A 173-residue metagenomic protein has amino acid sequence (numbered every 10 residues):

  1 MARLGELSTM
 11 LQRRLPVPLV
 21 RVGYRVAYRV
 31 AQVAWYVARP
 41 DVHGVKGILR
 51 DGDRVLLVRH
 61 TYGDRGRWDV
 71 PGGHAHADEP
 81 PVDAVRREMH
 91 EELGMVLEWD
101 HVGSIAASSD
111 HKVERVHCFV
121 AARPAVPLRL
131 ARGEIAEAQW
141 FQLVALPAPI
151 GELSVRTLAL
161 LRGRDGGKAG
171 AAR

Functional and structural regions predicted by a protein language model:
A2-K46: Acidic, metal-coordinating catalytic segment for phosphate/diphosphate chemistry, firing primarily on the Nudix
H43-V45, D53, E114-H117, A136: Change "...and in nucleic-acid phosphodiester-cleaving endonucleases..." to "...and in nucleic-acid processing enzymes
R50-E91: Conserved Nudix-box catalytic region and its N-terminal flanking loop in Nudix hydrolases and closely related
M95-I105: A short coil-to-beta-strand element that immediately follows conserved catalytic motifs
A106-R129, Q139, L143, L160: Active-site-adjacent beta-strand/loop module that shapes the phosphate/pyrophosphate-binding cleft
L146-P147: A generic structural signal for short hydrophobic patches within well-formed alpha-helices
R156-R173: Charged phosphate-binding loop/patch that engages nucleotide di/tri-phosphates or the phosphate backbone of nucleic
